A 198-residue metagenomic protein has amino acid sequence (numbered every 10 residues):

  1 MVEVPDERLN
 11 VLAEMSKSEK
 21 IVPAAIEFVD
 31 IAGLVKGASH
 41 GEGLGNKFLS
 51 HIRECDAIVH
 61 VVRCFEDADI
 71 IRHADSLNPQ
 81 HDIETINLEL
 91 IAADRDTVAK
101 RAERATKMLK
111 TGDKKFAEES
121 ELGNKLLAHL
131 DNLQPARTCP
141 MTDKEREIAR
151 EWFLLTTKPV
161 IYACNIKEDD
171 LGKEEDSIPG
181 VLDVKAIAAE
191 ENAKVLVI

Functional and structural regions predicted by a protein language model:
M1-V4: AAA+/P-loop NTPase substrate/partner-engagement loops
E7-H60, F65-E84, M141-W152, S177-G180: Switch II of P-loop NTPase G domains
F28-I31, R95, T157: ATP/adenylate-binding site constellation spanning eukaryotic-like Ser/Thr protein kinases, ABC-transporter
I31-A32, V62, R101-A102, L126 (+1 more regions): Fold-independent oxyanion-binding glycine-rich loops and adjacent beta-strand/coil segments at enzyme active sites
I52-E54, E89, D94, V184-E191: Substrate-engagement module of ASCE P-loop NTPases
C55, I86, I91-D94, V98 (+4 more regions): Amphipathic alpha-helical coiled-coil segments
V62-D69, H73, A92-R104, E190: Short, compositionally biased low-complexity segments
R104-I198: C-terminal-of-GTPase-core extension/linker across diverse P-loop GTPases
